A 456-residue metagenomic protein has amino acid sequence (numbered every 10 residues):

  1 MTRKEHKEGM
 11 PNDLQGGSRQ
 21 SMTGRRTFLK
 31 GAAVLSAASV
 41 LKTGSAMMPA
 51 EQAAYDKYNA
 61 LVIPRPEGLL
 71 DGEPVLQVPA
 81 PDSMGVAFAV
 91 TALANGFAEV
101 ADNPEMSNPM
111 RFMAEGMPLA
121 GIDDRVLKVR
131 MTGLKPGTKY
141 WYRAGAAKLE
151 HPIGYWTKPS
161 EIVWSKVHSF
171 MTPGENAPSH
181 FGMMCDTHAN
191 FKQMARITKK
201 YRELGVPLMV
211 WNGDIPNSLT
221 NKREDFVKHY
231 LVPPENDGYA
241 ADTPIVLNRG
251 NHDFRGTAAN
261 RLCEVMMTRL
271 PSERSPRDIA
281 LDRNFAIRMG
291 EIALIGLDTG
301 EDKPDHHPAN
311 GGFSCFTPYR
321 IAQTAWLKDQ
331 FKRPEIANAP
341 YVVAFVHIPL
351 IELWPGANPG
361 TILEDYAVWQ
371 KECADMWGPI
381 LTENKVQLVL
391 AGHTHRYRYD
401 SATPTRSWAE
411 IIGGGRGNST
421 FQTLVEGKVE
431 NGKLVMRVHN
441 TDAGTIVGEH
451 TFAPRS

Functional and structural regions predicted by a protein language model:
M1-T23, A37, A50: N-terminal secretory signal peptides
S21-T27, S36-V62: N-terminal twin-arginine translocation
L61-E67, E73-S83, A87, F97 (+1 more regions): Binuclear metal-dependent phosphoesterase catalytic core
E67-G72, V78-G85, V90-F97, E105-D123 (+2 more regions): N-terminal active-site segment of His-dependent metallophosphoesterases
D124-R130: Short S/T/G- and acidic-enriched coil/turn segments that sit immediately N-terminal to beta-strands in beta-sandwich
M131, K139-S169, E224-A337, E364-V368 (+4 more regions): Extended active-site neighborhood of metal-dependent phosphoesterases/phosphodiesterases
M183-C185, M209-D214, I245-N251, A344-V346 (+2 more regions): Active-site neighborhood of phospho(di)ester-bond hydrolases with catalytic His/Asp-centered motifs
P334-P355: Short acidic, glycine-rich surface-loop motifs adjacent to enzyme active sites
